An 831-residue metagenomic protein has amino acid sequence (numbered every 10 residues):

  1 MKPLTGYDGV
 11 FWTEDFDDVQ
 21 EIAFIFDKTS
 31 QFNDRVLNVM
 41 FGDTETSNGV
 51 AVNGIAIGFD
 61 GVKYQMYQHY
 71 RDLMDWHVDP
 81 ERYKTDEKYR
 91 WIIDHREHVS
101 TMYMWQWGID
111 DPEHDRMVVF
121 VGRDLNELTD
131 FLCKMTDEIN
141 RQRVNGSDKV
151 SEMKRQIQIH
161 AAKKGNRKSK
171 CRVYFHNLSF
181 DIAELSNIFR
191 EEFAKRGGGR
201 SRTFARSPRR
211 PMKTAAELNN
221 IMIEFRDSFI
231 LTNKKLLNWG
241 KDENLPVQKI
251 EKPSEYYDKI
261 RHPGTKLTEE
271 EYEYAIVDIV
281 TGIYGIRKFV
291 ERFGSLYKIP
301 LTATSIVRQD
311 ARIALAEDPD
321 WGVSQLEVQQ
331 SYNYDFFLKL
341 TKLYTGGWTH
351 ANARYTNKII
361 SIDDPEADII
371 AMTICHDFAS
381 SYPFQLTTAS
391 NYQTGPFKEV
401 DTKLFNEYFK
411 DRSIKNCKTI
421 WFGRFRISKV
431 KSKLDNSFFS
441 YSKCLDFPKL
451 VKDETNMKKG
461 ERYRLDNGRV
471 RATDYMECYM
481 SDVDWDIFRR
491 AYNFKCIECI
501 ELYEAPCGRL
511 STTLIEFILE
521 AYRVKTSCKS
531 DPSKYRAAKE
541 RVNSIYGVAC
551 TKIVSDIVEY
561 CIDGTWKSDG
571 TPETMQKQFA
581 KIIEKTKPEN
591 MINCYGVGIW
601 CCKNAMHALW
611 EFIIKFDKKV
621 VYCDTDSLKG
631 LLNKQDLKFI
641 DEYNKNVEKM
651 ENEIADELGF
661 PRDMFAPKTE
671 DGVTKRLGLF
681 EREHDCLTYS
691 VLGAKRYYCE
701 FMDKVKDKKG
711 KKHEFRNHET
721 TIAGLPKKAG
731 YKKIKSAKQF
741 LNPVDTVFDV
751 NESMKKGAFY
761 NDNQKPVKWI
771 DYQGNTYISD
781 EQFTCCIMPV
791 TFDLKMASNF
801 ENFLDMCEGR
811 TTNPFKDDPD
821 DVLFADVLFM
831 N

Functional and structural regions predicted by a protein language model:
M1-T44: N-terminal accessory regions of nucleic-acid-interacting proteins
R35, V39, T44-L178: Conserved non-catalytic scaffold segment of RNase H-like nuclease domains
F41-D43, F225, T373-H376, Y382: Short hydrophobic beta-strand that contains or immediately precedes a catalytic carboxylate
T44-V52, D181, F378-F384, S627-L628: Short acidic, Gly/Ser-rich segments with clustered Asp/Glu that frequently serve as metal-coordination loops in enzyme
D111-K259, A275-V277, T281: Conserved DEDDh/DEDDy metal-dependent 3′-5′ exonuclease domain
I182-E191, R287, A379-P396, K634: Short active-site loop/helix that positions an aromatic residue
L237-S324: Acidic, Mg2+-coordinating catalytic module of metal-dependent nucleases/exonucleases that use a two-metal-ion mechanism
V290-P365, P396-F397, R426, K431-I614 (+2 more regions): C-terminal, non-catalytic extensions of nucleic-acid polymerases
